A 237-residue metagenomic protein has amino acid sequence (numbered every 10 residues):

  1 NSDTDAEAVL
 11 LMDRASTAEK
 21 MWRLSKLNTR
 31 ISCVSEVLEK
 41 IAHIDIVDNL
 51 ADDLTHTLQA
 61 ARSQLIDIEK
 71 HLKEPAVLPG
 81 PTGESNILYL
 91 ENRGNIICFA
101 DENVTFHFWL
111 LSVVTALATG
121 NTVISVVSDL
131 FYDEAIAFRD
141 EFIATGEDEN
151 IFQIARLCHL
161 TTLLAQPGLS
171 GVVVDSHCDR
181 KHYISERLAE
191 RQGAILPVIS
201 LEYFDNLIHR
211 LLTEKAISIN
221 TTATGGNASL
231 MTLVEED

Functional and structural regions predicted by a protein language model:
N1-D52: N-terminal alpha-helical segment of soluble enzymes
L27, V34, A42, I46-L58 (+1 more regions): Rossmann-like NAD(P) dinucleotide-binding subdomain of oxidoreductase/dehydrogenase enzymes
I66-I68: Short, conserved active-site entrance elements at the starts or edges of catalytic domains
